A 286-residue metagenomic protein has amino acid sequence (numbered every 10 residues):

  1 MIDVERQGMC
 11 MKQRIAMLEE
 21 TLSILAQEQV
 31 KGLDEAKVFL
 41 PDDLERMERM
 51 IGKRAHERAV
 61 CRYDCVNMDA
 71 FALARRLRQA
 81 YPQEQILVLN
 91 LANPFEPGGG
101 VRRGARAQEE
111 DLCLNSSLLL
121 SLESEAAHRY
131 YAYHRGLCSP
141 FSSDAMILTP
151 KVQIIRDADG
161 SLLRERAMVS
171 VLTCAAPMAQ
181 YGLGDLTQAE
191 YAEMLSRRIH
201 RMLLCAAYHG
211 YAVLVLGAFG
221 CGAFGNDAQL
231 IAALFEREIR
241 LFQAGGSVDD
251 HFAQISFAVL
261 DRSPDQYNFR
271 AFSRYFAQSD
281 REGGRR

Functional and structural regions predicted by a protein language model:
M1-L214, A218-R286: Macrodomain-like recognition of ADP-ribose-binding/processing modules
